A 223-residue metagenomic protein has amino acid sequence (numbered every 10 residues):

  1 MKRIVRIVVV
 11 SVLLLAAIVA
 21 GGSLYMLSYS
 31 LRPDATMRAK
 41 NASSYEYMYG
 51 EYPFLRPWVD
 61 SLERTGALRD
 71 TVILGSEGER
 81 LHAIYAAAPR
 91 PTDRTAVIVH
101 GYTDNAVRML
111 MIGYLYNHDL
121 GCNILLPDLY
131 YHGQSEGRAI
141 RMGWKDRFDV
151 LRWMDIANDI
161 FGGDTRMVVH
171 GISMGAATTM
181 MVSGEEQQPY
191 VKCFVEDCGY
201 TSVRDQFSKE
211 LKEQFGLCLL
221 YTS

Functional and structural regions predicted by a protein language model:
L15-V72: An N-terminal hydrophobic leader/cap segment in hydrolases
E77-A87: A short loop-to-beta-strand scaffold at the N-terminal edge of the catalytic core in hydrolase folds
D93-G101: Short beta-strand element of the alpha/beta-hydrolase
Y102-L115: The serine-hydrolase catalytic nucleophile loop
N117-E136: Conserved alpha/beta-hydrolase
I140-F161: Alpha/beta-hydrolase active-site loop
I156, I160, T165-E210: Primarily recognizes the serine-hydrolase "nucleophile elbow" in alpha/beta-hydrolase and SGNH/GDSL folds
Y221-T222: Conserved small/polar residues in nucleotide/adenosyl-binding loops
